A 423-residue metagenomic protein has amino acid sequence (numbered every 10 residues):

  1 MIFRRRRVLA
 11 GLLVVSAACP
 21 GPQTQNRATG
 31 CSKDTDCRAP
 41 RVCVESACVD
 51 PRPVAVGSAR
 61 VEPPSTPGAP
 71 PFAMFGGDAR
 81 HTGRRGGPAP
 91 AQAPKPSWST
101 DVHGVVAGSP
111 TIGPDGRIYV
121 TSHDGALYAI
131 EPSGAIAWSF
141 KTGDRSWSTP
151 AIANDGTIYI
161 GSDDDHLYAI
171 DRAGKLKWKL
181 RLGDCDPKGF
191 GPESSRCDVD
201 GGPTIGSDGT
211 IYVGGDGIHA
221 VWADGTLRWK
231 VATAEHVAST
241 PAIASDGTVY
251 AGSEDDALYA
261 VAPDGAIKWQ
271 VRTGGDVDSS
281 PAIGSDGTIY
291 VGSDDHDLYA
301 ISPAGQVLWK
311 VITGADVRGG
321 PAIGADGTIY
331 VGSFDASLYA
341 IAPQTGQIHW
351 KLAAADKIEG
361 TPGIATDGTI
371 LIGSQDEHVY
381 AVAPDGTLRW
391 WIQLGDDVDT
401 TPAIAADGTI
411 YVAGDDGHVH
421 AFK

Functional and structural regions predicted by a protein language model:
M1-A17: Sec-dependent bacterial lipoprotein signal peptides
R7, A39-V44, A89-A91: Short, surface-exposed loop and linker segments with low hydrophobicity and enrichment for Pro/Ser/Thr
V8, G21-P22, A28, R84 (+1 more regions): Generic low-polarity alpha-helical segments
C19-R60: Secreted, cysteine-rich disulfide-bonded mini-domains of extracellular proteins
P51-G76: Pro/Ala/Gly-rich low-complexity, hydrophilic intrinsically disordered segments
P67-A107, T111-K423: Extracytoplasmic/lumenal domain signature
